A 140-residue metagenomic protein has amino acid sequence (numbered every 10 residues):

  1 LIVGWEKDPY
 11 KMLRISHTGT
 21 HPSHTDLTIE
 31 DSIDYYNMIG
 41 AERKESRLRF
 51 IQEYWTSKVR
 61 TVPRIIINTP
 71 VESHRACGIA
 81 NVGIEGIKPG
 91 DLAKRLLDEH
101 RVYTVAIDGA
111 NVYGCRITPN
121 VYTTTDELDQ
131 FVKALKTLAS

Functional and structural regions predicted by a protein language model:
L1-S140: Pyridoxal 5′-phosphate
